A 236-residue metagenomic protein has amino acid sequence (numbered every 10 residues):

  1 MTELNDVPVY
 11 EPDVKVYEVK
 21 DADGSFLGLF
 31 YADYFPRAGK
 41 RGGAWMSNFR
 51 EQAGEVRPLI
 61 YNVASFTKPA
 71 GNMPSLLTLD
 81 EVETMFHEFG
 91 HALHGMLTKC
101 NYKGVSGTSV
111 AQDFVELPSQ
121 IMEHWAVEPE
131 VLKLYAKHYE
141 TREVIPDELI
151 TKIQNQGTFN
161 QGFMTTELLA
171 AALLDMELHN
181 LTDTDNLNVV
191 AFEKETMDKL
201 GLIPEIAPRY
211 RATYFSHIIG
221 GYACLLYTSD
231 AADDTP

Functional and structural regions predicted by a protein language model:
M1-E3, Y61-E83, K99-T108, Q154-N160 (+2 more regions): Glycine- and acidic
T2-K20, V105-V115: Beta-rich nucleic-acid/ligand-interaction surfaces
V7-D80: Active-site-adjacent "gating/activation" loops or surface patches in catalytic cores
K20-S25, R37-A38, Q52-V56, A92-G104 (+3 more regions): Secondary-structure transition/capping motifs at alpha-helix termini and the adjoining loop/turn into the next element
D80-G95: Active-site recognition of the HExxH zinc-binding catalytic motif
T98-A172, M176: Acidic/histidine-rich catalytic neighborhood
M176-C224: Secondary-shell segments that build the walls of catalytic and ion/ligand-binding clefts
Y227-P236: Conserved small/polar residues in nucleotide/adenosyl-binding loops
